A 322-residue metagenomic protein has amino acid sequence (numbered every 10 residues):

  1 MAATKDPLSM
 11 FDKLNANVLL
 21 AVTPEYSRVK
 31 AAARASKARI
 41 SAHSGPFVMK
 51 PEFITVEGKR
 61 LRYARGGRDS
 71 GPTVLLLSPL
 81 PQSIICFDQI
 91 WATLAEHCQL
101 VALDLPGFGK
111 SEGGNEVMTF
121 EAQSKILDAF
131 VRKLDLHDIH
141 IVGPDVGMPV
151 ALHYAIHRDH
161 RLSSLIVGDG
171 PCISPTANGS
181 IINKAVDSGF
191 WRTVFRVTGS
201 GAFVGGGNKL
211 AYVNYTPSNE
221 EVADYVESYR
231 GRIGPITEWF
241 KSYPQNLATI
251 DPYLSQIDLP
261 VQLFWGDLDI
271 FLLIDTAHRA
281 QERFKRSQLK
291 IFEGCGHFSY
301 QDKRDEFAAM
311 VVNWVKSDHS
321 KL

Functional and structural regions predicted by a protein language model:
M1-V74, A95-C98, L136-H137, V312-L322: Alpha/beta-hydrolase fold catalytic core
E57, A64, A102-P144, A309: Active-site loop/oxyanion-hole signature of alpha/beta-hydrolase fold enzymes
R65-K110: Conserved HGGG/HGGXW glycine-rich cap/lid loop of the alpha/beta-hydrolase fold
C86-D88, S111-V117, T176-N178, I274-D275: Conserved catalytic-core motifs of eukaryotic protein kinase domains, centered on the activation segment
H137-A177: Conserved hydrolase catalytic core segment
T176-N178, V197-Q256: Conserved alpha/beta-hydrolase catalytic His-Asp/Glu region
G234-E282, I291: Conserved serine/cysteine hydrolase catalytic core
S287-L322: Catalytic active-site module of serine/aspartate enzymes centered on a nucleophile-bearing elbow/loop
